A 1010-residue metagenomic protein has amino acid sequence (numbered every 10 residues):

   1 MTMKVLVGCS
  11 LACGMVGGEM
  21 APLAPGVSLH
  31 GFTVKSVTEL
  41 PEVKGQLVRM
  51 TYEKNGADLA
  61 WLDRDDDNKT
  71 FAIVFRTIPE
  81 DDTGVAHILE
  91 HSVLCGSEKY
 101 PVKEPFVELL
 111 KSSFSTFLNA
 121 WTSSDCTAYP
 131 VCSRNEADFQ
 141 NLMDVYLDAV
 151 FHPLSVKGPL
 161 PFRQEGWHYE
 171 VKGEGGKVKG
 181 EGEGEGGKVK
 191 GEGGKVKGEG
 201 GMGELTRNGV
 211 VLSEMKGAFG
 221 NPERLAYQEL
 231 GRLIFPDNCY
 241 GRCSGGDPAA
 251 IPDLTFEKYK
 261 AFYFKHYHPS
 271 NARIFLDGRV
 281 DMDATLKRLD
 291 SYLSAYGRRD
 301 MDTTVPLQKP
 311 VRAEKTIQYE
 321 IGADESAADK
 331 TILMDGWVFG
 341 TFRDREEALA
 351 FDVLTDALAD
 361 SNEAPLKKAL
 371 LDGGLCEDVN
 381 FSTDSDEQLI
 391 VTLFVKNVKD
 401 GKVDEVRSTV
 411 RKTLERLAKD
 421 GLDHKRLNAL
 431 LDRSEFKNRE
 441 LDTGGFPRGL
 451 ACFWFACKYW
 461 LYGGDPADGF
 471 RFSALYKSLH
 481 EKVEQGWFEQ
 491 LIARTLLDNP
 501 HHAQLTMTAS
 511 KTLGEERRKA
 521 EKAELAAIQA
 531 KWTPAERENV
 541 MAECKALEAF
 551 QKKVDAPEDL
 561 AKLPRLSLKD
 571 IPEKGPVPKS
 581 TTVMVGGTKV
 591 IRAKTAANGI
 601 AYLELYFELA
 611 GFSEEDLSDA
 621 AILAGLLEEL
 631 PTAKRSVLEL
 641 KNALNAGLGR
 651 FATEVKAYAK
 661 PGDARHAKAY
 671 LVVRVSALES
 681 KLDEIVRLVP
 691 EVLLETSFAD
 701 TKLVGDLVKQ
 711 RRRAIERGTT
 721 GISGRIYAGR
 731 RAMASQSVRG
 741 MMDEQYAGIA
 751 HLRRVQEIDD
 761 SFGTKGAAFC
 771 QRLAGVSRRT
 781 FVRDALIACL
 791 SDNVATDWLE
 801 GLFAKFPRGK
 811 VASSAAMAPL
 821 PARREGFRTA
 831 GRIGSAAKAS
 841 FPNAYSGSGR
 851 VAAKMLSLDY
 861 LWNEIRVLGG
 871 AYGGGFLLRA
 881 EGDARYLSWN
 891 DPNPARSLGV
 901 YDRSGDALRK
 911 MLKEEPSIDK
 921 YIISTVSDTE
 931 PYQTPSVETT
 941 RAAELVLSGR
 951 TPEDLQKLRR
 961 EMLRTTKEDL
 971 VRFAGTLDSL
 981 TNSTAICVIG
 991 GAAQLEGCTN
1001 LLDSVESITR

Functional and structural regions predicted by a protein language model:
T2-C9: Sec-dependent signal peptide recognition, specifically the positively charged N-region followed immediately by
E19-T70: Non-catalytic terminal extensions that flank enzyme cores
D63-D65, A72, L212, K216 (+8 more regions): His/Glu-based metal-binding/catalytic segments typifying zinc-dependent metallopeptidases
D67-I78, A86, E104-H152, P159-K172 (+13 more regions): M16 family metallopeptidases and their MPP-like homologs
E90, L94, A624: Short active-site segment of divalent metal-dependent hydrolases/proteases that encodes the spacing between
E174-G198: Short, basic, low-complexity termini and linkers enriched in Ser/Thr/Gly/Pro that act as targeting/leader peptides
G200-M202, T206-K258, F262-P269, F275-D277 (+3 more regions): Hydrophobic, small-residue-rich alpha-helical packing segments that form membrane-like cores
N208, E257-Y292, F769-F803, N982-S983: Non-catalytic, conformational "gating/processing" segments within enzyme and secreted inhibitor domains
